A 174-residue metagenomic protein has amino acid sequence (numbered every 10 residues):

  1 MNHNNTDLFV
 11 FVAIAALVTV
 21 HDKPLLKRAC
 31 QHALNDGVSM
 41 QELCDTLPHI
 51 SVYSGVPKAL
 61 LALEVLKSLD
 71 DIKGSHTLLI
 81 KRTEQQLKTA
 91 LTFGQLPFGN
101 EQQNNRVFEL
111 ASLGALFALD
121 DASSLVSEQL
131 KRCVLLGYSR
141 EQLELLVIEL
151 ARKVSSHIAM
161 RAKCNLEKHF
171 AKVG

Functional and structural regions predicted by a protein language model:
M1-L8, T19-F108, A118, S127-L136 (+3 more regions): Acidic, glycine/proline-rich low-complexity segments that act as flexible tails and inter-domain linkers
A111: Conserved, mostly hydrophobic/aromatic
A115: Short, small-residue alpha-helix embedded
